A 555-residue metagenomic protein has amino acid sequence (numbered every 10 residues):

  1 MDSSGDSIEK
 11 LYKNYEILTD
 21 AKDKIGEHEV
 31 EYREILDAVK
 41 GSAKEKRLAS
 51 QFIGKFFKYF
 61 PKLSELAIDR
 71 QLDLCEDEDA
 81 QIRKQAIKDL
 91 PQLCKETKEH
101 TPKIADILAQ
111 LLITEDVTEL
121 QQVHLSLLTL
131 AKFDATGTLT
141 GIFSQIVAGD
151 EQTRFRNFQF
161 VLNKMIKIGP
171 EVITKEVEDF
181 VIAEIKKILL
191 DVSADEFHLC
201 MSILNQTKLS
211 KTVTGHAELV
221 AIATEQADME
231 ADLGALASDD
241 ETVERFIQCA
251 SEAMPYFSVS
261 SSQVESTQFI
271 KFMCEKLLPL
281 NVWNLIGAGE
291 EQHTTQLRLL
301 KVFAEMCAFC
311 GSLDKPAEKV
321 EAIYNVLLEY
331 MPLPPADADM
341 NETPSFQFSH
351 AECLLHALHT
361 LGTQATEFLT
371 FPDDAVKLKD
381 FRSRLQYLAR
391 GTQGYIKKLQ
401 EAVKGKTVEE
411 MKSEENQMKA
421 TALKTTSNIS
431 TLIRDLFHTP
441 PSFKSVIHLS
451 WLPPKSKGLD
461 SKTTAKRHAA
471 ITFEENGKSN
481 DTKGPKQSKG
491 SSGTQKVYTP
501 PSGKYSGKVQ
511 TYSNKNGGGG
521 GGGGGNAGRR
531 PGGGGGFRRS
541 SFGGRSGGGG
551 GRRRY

Functional and structural regions predicted by a protein language model:
M1-N14, S546-R554: PEST-like, low-complexity acidic/proline-rich intrinsically disordered segments, predominantly at protein N-termini
S7, H28-E31, E45, A49 (+13 more regions): Alpha-helical interaction elements in eukaryotic regulators
K13-A21, K88-K98, P102-P335, P344 (+1 more regions): Extended alpha-solenoid helical-repeat scaffolds
E16-D79: Internal amphipathic alpha-helical repeat/solenoid segments
Q51-F56, R70-L74, D89, D337-Q347 (+1 more regions): Extended amphipathic alpha-helical scaffold segments
F56, E65-K98, I104, Q110: A broadly used, surface-exposed interaction patch
F56, L93, L130, K164 (+4 more regions): TPR/TPR-like alpha-solenoid repeats
G287-Q296, F309-A322, V326-Y555: Long C-terminal extensions of eukaryotic subunits of large macromolecular complexes
